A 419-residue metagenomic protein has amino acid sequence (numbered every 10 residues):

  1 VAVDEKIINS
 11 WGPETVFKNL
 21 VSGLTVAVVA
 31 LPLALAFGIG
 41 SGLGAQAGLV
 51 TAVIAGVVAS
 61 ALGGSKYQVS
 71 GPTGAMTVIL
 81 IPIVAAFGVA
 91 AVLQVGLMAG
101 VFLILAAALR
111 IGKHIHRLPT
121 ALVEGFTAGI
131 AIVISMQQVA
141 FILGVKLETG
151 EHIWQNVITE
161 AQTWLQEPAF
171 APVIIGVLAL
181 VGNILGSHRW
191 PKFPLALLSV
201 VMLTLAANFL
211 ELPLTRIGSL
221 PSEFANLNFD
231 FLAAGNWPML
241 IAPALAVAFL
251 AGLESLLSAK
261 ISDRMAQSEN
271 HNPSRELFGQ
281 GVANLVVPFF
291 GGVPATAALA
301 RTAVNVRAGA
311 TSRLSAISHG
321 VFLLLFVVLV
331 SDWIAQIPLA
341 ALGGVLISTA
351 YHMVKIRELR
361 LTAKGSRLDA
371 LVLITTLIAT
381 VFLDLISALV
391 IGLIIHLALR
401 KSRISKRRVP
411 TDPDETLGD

Functional and structural regions predicted by a protein language model:
V1-V409, P413-G418: Transmembrane helical cores of multi-pass ion-transport proteins
